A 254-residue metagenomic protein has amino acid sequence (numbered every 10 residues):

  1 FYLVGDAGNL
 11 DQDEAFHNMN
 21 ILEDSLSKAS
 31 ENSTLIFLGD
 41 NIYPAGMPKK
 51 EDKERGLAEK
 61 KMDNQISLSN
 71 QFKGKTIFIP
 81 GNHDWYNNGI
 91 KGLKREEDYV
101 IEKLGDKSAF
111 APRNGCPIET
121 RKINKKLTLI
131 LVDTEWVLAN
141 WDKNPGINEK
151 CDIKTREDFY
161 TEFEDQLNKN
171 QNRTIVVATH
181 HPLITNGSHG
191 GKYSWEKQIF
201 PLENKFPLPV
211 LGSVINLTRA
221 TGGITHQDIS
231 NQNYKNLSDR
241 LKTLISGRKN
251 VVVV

Functional and structural regions predicted by a protein language model:
F1-G56: N-terminal active-site segment of His-dependent metallophosphoesterases
F1-L3, L35-F37, F78, V177 (+1 more regions): Residue-level marker for buried hydrophobic side chains located in beta-strands that build the well-ordered beta-sheet
D6, G39-D40, G81-N82, V132 (+1 more regions): Active-site glycine-centered loops adjacent to acidic/histidine catalytic or metal-binding residues that shape
F37-L38, I42, N170-G187: Short acidic, glycine-rich surface-loop motifs adjacent to enzyme active sites
G46-I175, S188-D228, Q232, R240-N250 (+1 more regions): Extended active-site neighborhood of metal-dependent phosphoesterases/phosphodiesterases
